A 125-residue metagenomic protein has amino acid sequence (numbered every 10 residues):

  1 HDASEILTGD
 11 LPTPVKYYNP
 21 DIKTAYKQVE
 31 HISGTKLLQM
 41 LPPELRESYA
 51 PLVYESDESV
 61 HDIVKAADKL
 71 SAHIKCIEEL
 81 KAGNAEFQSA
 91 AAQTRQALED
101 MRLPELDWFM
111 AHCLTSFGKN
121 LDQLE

Functional and structural regions predicted by a protein language model:
D2-E125: Alpha-helical, largely C-terminal catalytic domains that coordinate divalent metal ions via clustered Asp/Glu/His
